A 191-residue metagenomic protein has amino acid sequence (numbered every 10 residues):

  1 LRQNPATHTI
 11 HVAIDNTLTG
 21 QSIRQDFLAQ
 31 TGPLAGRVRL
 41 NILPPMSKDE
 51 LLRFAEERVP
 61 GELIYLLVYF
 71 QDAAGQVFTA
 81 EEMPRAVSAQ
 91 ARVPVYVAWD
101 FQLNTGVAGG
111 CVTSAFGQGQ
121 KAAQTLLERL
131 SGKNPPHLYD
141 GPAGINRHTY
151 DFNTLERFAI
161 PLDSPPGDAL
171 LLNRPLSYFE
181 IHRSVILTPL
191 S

Functional and structural regions predicted by a protein language model:
L1-S191: Short hydrophobic alpha-helices and adjacent helix-cap/hinge residues
